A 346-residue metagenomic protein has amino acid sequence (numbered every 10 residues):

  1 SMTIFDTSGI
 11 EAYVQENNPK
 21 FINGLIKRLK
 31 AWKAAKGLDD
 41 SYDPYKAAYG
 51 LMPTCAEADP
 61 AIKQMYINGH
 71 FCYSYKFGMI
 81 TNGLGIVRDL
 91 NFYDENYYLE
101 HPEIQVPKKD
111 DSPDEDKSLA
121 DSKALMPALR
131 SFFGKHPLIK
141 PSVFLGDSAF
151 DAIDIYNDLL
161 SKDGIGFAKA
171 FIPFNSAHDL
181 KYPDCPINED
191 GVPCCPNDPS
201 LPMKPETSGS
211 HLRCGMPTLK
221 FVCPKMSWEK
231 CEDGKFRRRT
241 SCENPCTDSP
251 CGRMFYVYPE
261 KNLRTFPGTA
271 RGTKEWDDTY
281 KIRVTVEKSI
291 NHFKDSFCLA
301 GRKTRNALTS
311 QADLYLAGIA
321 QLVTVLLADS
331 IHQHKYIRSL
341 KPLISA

Functional and structural regions predicted by a protein language model:
S1-S148, I153-S161: Polybasic low-complexity intrinsically disordered regions
E57-A58, M216-G272: Long, low-complexity, polar/charged, intrinsically disordered or flexibly structured peripheral segments
Y93-Y98, P173-D179: Short, acidic/turn-prone active-site loops that include or flank metal/cofactor- and phosphate-binding residues
N157-D158, S176-I187: Positively charged, helix-rich recognition surfaces that bind polyanionic ligands
D163-F174: Short hydrophobic/aromatic-enriched beta-strand-loop microsegments
P183-C223, P259-A307: Short amphipathic alpha-helical "interface-anchor" segments enriched in bulky aromatics
D278-A346: Basic, amphipathic alpha-helical segments enriched in Lys/Arg and hydrophobic/aromatic residues
